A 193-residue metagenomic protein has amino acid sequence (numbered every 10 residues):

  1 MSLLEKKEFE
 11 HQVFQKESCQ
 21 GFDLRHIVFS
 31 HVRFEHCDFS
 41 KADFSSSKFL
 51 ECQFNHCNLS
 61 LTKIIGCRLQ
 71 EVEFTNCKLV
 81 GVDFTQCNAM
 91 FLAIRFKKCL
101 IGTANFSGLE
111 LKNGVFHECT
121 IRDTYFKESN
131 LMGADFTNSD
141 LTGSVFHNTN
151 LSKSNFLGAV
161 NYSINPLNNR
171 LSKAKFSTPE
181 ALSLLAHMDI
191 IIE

Functional and structural regions predicted by a protein language model:
M1-E193: Tandem repeat scaffolds
